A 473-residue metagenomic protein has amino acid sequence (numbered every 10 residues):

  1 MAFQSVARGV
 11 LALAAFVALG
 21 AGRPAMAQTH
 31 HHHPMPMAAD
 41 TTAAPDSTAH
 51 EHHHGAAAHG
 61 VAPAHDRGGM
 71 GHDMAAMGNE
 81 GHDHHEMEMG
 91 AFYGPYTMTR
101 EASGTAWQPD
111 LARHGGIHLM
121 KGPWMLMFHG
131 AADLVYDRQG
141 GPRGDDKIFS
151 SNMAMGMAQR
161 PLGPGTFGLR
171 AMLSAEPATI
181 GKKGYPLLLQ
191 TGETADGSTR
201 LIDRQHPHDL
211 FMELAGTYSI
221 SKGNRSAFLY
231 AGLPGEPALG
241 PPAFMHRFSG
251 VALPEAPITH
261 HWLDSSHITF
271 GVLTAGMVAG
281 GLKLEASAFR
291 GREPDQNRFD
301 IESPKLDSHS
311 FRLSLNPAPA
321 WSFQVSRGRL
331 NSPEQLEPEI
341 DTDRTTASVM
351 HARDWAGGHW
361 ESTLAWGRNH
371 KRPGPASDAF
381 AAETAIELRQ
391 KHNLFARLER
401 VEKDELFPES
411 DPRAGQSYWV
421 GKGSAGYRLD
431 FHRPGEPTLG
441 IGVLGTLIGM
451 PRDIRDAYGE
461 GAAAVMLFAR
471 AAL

Functional and structural regions predicted by a protein language model:
T29, A49-A154, F228-A243, F248-V278 (+1 more regions): Outer-membrane beta-barrel initiation region
L119, A158-L162, Y218-K222, G276-A279 (+6 more regions): Residue-level signature of outer-membrane beta-barrel architecture
L126, G163-F167, N224-A227, G281-E285 (+4 more regions): Repeated loop/turn-to-beta-strand initiation elements of outer-membrane beta-barrel proteins
A132-G140, L173-T179, K222-N224, L233-P237 (+9 more regions): Transmembrane beta-strands of outer-membrane beta-barrel pores
G144-S150, R204-H208, L263-H267, F299-L306 (+4 more regions): Replace "Gram-negative outer membrane beta-barrel proteins" with "bacterial and organellar outer membrane beta-barrel
I180-S314: Surface-exposed coil loops of outer-membrane beta-barrel proteins
R327-L336, E361-G374, A379-A385, K391-P434 (+2 more regions): Outer membrane beta-barrel transmembrane domains
A425, G459-L473: Outer-membrane beta-barrel "beta-signal"
